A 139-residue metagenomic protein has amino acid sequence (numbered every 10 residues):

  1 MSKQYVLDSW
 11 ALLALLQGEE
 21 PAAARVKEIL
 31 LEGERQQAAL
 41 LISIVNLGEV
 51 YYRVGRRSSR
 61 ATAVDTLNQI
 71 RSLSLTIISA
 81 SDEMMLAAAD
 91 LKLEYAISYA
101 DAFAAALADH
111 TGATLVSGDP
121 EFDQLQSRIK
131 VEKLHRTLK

Functional and structural regions predicted by a protein language model:
M1-I42, G55-N68, L138-K139: Short, well-structured N-terminal submotif of metal-dependent ribonuclease cores
S2-Q4, A105-K139: Acidic, PIN/NYN-like endoribonuclease modules and their adjacent C-terminal/linker elements
D8, D101, D119: Acidic active-site catalytic centers that drive phospho-/nucleotidyl reactions and related ester hydrolyses
L12, L47, F122-D123: A generic structural signal for short hydrophobic patches within well-formed alpha-helices
E34, R71, D109: Anion (oxyanion) recognition and catalysis
R53-V54, S74: Helix-loop "lid/cap" segments that line or gate small-molecule binding pockets
T76-V116: Active-site neighborhoods of divalent-metal-dependent phosphate/nucleic-acid chemistry enzymes
